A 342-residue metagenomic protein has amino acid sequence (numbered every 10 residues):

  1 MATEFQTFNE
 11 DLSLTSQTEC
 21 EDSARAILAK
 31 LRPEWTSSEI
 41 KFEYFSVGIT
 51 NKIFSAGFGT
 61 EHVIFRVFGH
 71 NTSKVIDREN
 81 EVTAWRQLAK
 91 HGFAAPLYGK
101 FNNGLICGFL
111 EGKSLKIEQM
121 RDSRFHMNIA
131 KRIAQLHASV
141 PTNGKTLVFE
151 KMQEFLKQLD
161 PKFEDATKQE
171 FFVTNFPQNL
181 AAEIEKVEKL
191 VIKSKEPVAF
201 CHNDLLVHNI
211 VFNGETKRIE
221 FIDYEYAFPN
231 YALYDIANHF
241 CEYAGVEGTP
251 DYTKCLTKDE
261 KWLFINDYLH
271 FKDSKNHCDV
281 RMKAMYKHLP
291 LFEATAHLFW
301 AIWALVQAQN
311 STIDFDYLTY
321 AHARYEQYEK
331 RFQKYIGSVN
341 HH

Functional and structural regions predicted by a protein language model:
M1-E43: Juxta-kinase regulatory segment immediately upstream of eukaryotic protein kinase catalytic domains
R32-W35, I133, H137-G144, F163 (+5 more regions): A general structural signal marking secondary-structure boundaries and capping sites
E43-N179, L190-P197, E215-T216: ATP-binding pocket architecture of kinase catalytic cores
S46-F65, E185-F240, G245-E247: Active-site acidic catalytic loop and adjacent metal/ATP-binding pocket of ATP-dependent phosphoryl transfer enzymes
E81-T83, A237-F240, T319: Glycine-rich, phosphate-binding/catalytic loops in enzymes
Q169, H277-H342: Helical subdomain adjoining the active site within ATP-dependent kinase catalytic cores
L180-I184: Short proline/glycine- and basic residue-enriched helix-capping loop/turn segments at helix->loop/beta transitions
L233-N276, A294-T312: Active-site activation/catalytic loop segments of kinase-like enzymes and analogous catalytic loops in related
